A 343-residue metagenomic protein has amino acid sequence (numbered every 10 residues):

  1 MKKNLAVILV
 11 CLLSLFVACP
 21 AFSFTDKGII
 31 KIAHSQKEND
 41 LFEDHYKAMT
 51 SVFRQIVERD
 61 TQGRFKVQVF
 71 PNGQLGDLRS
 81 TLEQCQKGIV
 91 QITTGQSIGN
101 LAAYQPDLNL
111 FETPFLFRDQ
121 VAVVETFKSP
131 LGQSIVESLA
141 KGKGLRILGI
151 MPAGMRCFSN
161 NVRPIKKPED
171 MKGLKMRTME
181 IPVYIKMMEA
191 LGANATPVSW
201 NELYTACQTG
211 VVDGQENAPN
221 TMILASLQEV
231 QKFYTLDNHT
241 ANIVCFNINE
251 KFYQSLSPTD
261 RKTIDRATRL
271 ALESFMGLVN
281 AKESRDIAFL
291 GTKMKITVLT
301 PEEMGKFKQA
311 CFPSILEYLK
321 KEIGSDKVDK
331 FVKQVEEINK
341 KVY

Functional and structural regions predicted by a protein language model:
M1-I29, Y343: Short, low-complexity disordered leader/linker segments with a strong preference for bacterial N-terminal type II
S23-A122, L131, A140-Y343: N-terminal secretory/targeting leader peptides
